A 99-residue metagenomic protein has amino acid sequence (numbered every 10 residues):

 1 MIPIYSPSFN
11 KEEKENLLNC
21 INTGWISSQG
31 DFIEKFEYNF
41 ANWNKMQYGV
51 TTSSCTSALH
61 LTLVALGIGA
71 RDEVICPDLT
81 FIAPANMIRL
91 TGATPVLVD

Functional and structural regions predicted by a protein language model:
M1-A65, G69-A70, L90-T91: Conserved PLP-binding active-site segment in aminotransferase class I/II-type PLP enzymes
V64-D99: PLP-dependent aminotransferase-like
